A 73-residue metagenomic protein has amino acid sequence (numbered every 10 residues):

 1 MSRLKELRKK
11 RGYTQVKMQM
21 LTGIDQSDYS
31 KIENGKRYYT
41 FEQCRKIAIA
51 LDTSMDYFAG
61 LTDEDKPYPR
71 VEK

Functional and structural regions predicted by a protein language model:
M1-K10: A short, Lys/Arg-rich alpha-helix, primarily the initiator
L4, Q15, Q26, F41-C44: Helix-turn-helix DNA-binding elements, focusing on the entry/boundary residues of the two helices that contact DNA
R8, Q19, A48: The alpha-helix within a helix-turn-helix
K10, I49, A59-K73: Short, charged recognition helix plus adjacent turn of helix-turn-helix-like nucleic-acid-binding domains
G12-N34: Short alpha-helical DNA-recognition segment
G23, E42-Y57: DNA major-groove recognition helix of helix-turn-helix/homeodomain DNA-binding modules
E33, Q43, A59-T62: DNA major-groove recognition helix of helix-turn-helix
